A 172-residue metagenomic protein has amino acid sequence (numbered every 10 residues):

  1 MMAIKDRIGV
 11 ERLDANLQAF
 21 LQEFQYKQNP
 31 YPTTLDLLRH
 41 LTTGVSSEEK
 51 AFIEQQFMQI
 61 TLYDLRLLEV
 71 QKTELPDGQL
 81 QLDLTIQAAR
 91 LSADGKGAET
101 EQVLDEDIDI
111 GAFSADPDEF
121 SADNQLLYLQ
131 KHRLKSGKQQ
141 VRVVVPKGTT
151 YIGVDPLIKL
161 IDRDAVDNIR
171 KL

Functional and structural regions predicted by a protein language model:
M1-L80: Amphipathic alpha-helical substructures
D6-I8, K27, K138, I152 (+2 more regions): Acidic/His-enriched low-complexity segments
L17-P30, L127-V143, I161: Compositionally biased, low-hydrophobicity segments enriched in charged and small polar residues
Y26-K27, R170-L172: Compositionally biased, low-complexity linear motifs
T43-V45, R90, D162: Extracellular acidic, Ser/Thr/Pro-rich low-complexity tracts
K50, L62-H132, Q139-P156: Beta-strand-rich binding/interaction modules
P117, P156-R170: Short acidic/polar inter-strand loop motif in beta-rich domains
